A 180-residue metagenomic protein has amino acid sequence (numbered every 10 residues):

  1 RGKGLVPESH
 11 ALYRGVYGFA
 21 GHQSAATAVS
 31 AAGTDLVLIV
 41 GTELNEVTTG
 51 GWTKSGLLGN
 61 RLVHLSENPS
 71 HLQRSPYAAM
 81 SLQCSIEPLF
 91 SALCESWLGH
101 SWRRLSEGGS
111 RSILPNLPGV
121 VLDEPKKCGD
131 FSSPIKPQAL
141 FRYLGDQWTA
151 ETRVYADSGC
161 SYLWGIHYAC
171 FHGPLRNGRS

Functional and structural regions predicted by a protein language model:
R1-V63, Y168-S180: Glycine-rich, anion-gripping cofactor-binding loops and their flanking helix/strand elements in enzyme active sites
G2-P7, N45-E46, P69-Q73, F90 (+1 more regions): Short gly/pro/ser/thr-enriched loop/turn and capping motifs at secondary-structure boundaries
Y17-H22, I135-K136, S158-C160: A general structural motif
G59-S158: Phosphate/pyrophosphate-binding active-site segments
D157-A169: Catalytic donor nucleotide-activated moiety binding site of glycosyltransferases and closely related
